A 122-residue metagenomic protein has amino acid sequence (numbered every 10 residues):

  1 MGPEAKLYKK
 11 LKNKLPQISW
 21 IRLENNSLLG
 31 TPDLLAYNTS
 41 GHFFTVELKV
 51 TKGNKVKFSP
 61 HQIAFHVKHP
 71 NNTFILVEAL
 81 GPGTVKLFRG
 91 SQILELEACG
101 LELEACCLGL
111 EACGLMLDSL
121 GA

Functional and structural regions predicted by a protein language model:
M1-N25, T39: Acidic-basic catalytic patches of nuclease active cores, encompassing PD-(D/E)XK and other metal-cofactor nuclease
G30: Beta-rich catalytic cores
L34-A36, H42-K52: Conserved catalytic cores of phosphodiester-cleaving nucleases, focusing on short active-site segments
T39-G41, L80-G81: Short strand-connecting beta-turns/loops that link adjacent beta-strands
T51-P70: Mg2+/Mn2+-dependent nuclease catalytic core
S59, L87-E95, G109: Helix N-cap / beta->alpha transition motif
V67-Q92: Nucleic-acid nuclease catalytic cores
E97-A122: Charged phosphate-binding loop/patch that engages nucleotide di/tri-phosphates or the phosphate backbone of nucleic
